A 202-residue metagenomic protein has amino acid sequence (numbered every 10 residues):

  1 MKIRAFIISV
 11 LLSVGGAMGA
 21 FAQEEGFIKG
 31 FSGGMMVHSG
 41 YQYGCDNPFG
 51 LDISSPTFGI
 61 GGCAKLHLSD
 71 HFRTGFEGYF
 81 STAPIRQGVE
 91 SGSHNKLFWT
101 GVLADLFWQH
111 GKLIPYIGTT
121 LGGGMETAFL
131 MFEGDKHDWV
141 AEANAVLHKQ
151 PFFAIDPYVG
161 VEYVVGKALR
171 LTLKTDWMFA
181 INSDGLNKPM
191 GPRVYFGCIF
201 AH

Functional and structural regions predicted by a protein language model:
M1-I28: Cleavable N-terminal export/targeting peptides
F21-L68, R73-T74, A201-H202: Short glycine/proline- and aromatic-enriched beta-strand/turn motifs that initiate or cap beta-hairpins
S32-G40, E77-Y79, G118-G122, K174-D176: Transmembrane beta-strands of outer-membrane beta-barrel proteins
Q42-P48, I85-G88, E126-F132, N182-L186: Outer-membrane beta-barrel proteins
G50-P56, E90-K96, V146-P151, G185-G191: Replace "Gram-negative outer membrane beta-barrel proteins" with "bacterial and organellar outer membrane beta-barrel
G61, G101-L103, D156-Y158, R193-Y195: Membrane-embedded beta-strand positions in outer-membrane beta-barrel channels/transporters
L66-V140, F153-I155, Y163-L169, I199-H202: Gram-negative (and chloroplast) outer-membrane scaffold detector with strong preference for beta-barrel transmembrane
P189-H202: Outer-membrane beta-barrel "beta-signal"
